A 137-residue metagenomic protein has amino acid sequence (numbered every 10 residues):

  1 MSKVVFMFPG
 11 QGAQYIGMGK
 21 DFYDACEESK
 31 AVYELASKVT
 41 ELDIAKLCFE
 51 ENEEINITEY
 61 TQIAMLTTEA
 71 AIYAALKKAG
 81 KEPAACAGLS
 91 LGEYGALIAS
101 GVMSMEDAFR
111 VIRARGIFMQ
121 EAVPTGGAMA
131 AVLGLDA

Functional and structural regions predicted by a protein language model:
M1-K3, E82-P83, E106, T125-G127: Short coil/turn connectors at secondary-structure junctions
S2-A87, L135: Helix-rich "cap/lid" substructures immediately adjacent to catalytic or cofactor-binding pockets
Q11-A13, K38-T40, S100-A137: Alpha/beta catalytic cores of group-transfer enzymes, especially the acyltransferase/condensing modules of polyketide
G17-G19, C48, G95, A99 (+1 more regions): Residue-level recognition of conserved structural "scaffold" positions that shape functional pockets and channels
L89-I98, V102-M103: Glycine-rich nucleophile elbow surrounding the catalytic serine of serine-hydrolase chemistry
